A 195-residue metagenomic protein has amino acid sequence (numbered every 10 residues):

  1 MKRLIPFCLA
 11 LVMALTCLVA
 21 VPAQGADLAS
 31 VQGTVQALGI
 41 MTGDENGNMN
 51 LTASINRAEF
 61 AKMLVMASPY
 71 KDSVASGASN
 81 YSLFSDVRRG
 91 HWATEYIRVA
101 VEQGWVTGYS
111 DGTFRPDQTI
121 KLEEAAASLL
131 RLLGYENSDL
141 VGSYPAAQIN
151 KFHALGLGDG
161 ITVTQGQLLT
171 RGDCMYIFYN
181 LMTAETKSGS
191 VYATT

Functional and structural regions predicted by a protein language model:
K2-V31, Q36-A61, V65-T94, E102-L168 (+1 more regions): Feature responds to low-complexity, polar/acidic, surface-exposed segments characteristic of secreted/exported proteins
F178-N180: Extracellular, beta-strand-rich glycan-interacting domains
